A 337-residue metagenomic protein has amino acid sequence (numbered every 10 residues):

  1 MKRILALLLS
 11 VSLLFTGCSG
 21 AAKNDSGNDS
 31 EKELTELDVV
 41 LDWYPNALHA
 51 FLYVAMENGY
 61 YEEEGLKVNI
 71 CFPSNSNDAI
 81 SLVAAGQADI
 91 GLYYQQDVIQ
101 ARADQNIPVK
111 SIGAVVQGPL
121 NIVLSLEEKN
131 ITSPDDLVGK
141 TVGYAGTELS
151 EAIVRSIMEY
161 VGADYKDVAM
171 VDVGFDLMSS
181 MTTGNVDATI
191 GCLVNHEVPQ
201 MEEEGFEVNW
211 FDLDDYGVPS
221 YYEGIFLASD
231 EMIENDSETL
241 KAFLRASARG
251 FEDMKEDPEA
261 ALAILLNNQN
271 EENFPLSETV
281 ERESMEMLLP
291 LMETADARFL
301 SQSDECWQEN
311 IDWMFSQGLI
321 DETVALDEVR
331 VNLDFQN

Functional and structural regions predicted by a protein language model:
M1-T35, Q336-N337: Short, low-complexity disordered leader/linker segments with a strong preference for bacterial N-terminal type II
E31-G174, M178-T183, D187-N195, W210-F211: Short, glycine-/small- and polar/acidic-enriched structural segments that line small-molecule recognition paths
A50, Q117-V123, V208, Y222-F226 (+2 more regions): Small-molecule pocket liners
N69, D215, T279-M287, V324-N337: Short linear loop/turn motifs
Q96-D97, D176-S179, N185-E271: Pocket-lining segment of extracytoplasmic ligand-binding domains
Y165-A169, E271-S284, D321-E328: Short, surface-exposed acidic
D236-Q317: Secondary-structure end/capping motifs
E305-N337: Conserved C-terminal helix/tail region of periplasmic/extracytoplasmic solute-binding proteins
